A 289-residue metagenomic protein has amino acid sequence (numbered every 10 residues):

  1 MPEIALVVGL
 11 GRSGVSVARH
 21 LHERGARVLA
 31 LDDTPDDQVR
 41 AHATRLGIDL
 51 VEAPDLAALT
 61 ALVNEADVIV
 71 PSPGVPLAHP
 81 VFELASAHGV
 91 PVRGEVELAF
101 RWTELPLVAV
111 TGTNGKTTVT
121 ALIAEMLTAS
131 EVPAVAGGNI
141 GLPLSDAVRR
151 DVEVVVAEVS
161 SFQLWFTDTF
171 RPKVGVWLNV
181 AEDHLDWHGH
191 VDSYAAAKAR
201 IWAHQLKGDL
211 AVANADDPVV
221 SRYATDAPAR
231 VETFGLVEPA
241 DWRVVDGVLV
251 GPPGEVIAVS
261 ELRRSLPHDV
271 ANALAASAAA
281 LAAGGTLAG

Functional and structural regions predicted by a protein language model:
M1-G94, L98, S265, G285-A288: N-terminal leader/targeting and accessory segments in enzymes
E3, V8-L10, T44, L62-V63 (+2 more regions): Adenine nucleotide phosphate-binding catalytic loops in nucleotide-utilizing enzymes
G11, T34, I140, D216-D217 (+1 more regions): Residues in the short beta-alpha loop(s) of Rossmann-like NAD(P)-binding domains
R12, P35, N114-G115, G141 (+1 more regions): Short, glycine/serine-rich, charged loops/turns that create anion-binding and catalytic segments at active sites
S16, L122, P143-S145, N272-A278: Short amphipathic alpha-helical face segments that pack within enzyme cores and frequently flank/anchor catalytic
E23-R24, E104, M126-S130, A278-G284: Alpha-helix C-terminal capping segments
D32, V51-P54, R93-E97, V135-G137 (+2 more regions): Beta-strand->loop->alpha-helix junctions that form or flank phosphate-binding loops in nucleotide-handling enzymes
L59-A66, P73-A215, V219-R230: Phosphate-binding loop of NTP-binding sites
